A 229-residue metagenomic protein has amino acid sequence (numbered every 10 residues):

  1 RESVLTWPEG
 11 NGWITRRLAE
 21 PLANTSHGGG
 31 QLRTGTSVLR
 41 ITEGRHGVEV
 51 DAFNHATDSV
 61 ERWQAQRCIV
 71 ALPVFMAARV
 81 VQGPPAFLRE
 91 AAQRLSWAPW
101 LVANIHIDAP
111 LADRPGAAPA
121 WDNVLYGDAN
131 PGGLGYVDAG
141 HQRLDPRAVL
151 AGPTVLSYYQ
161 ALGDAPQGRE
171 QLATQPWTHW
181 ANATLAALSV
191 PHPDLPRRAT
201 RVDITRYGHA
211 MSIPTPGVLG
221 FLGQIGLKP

Functional and structural regions predicted by a protein language model:
E2-P8, L88-R94, A165-W177: Active-site rim elements
E2-Q66: Helical element adjacent to the flavin cofactor pocket in flavoenzyme catalytic cores
S3, G30, L101-A103, G152-S157: A generic secondary-structure signal marking the coil-to-beta-strand transition
I14, P21-L22, G28-V38, W63-V74 (+3 more regions): Conserved beta-strand->loop/alpha-helix structural units within folded catalytic cores of enzymes with alpha/beta
S37-L39, T57-D58, E90-Q93, R143-P146: Generic recognition of flexible, low-complexity loop/linker segments
G47, A52-D58, H106-I107, A112-P229: Conserved flavin/dinucleotide-binding core of flavoenzymes
V70-A86: Flavin (primarily FAD) binding-site architecture
G83-R114, P119-W121: A short beta-strand-loop micro-motif that forms or neighbors metal/cofactor- and ligand-binding patches at active-site
